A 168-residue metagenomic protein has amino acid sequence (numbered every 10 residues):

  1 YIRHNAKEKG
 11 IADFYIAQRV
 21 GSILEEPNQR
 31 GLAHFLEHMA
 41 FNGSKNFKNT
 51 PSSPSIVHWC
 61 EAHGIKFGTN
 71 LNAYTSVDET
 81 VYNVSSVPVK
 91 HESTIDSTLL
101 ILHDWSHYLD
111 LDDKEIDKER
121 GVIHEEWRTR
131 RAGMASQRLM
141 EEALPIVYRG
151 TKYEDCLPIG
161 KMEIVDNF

Functional and structural regions predicted by a protein language model:
Y1-D13: Mature N-terminal segment immediately following signal peptide/propeptide cleavage in secreted/periplasmic
G10-S85, Y148, E154-N167: M16/MPP (pitrilysin/insulinase) zinc-metallopeptidase core fold and M16-derived inactive scaffolds
F35, E92, E125-W127: Exposed, low-complexity coil/turn segments of extracytoplasmic
L36, T98-L102, A143: Short alpha-helical scaffolding segments that buttress acidic/His motifs in well-ordered protein cores
G43-N46, V84-E119: M16/insulysin-pitrilysin zinc metalloprotease superfamily fold
P51, G68-A73, D110-I116, A135-S136: Surface-exposed patches in mature extracellular/periplasmic domains of secreted proteins
S52-H58, D110-R128: Acidic/histidine-enriched alpha-helical segments
V122-V147: Short acidic/His-enriched helical or mixed secondary-structure segments at domain edges of catalytic enzymes and some
